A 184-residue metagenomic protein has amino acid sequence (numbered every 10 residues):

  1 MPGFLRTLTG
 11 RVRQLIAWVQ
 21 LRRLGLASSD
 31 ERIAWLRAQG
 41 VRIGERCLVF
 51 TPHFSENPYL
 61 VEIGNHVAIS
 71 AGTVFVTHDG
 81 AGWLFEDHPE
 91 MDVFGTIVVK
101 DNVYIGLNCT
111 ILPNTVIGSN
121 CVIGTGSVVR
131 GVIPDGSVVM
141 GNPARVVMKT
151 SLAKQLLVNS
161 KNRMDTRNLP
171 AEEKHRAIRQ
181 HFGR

Functional and structural regions predicted by a protein language model:
M1-I33: Membrane-proximal basic amphipathic "stem/tether" segments
S29-A34, F50-I117, N142-P143, K149-S151: Flexible, glycine/small-residue-enriched loop-and-beta-strand segment within the central core of proteins
I33-G44: N-terminal helix-cap/turn-to-beta initiation motif at the start of protein domains
A38, D92-G106, T110, A144-R184: C-terminal segments of enzyme domains that contribute to small-molecule binding surfaces
V132, G136, R163-T166: Short arginine-rich
